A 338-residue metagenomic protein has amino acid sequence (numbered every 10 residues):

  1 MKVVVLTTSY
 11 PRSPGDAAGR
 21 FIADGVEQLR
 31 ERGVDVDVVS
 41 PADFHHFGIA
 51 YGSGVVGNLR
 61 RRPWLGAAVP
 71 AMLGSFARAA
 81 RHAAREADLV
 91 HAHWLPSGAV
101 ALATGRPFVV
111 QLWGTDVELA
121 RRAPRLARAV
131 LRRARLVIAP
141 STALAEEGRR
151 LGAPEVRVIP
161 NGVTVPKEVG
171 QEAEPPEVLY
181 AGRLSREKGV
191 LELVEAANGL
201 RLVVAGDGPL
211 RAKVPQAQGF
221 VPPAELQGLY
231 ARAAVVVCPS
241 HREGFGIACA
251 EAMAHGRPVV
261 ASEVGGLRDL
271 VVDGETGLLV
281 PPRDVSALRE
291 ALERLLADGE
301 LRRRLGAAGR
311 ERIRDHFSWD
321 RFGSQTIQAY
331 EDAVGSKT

Functional and structural regions predicted by a protein language model:
M1-H45: N-terminal subdomain of nucleotide-sugar transferases
V4, I138, V163, G170-V203: Conserved donor-binding/catalytic core segment of Leloir-type glycosyltransferases
L131, V221, G228-A233: Short alpha-helical donor nucleotide-sugar binding micro-motif in glycosyltransferases
A143, G162: Carbohydrate-associated surface elements
H241: Aromatic "clamp/platform" in nucleotide-sugar-dependent glycosyltransferases that forms part of the donor/acceptor
P258-A261, V271: Short hydrophobic beta-strand element within catalytic cores of glycosyltransferases and related nucleotide-activated
D273-G274, L278-V285, R294-G299: Conserved acidic donor-binding segment of nucleotide-sugar-dependent glycosyltransferases
A287, R294, L301-H316, Q325-I327: A short, well-ordered alpha-helix in the C-terminal region of glycosyltransferases
